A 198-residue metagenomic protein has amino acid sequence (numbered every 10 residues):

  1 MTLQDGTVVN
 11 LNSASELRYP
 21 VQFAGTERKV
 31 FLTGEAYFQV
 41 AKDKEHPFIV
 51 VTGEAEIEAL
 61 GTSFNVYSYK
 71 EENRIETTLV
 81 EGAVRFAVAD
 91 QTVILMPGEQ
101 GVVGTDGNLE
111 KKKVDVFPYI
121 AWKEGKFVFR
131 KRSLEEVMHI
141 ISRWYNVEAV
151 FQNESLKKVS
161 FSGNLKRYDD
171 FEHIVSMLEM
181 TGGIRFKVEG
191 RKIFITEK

Functional and structural regions predicted by a protein language model:
M1-K198: A residue-level detector for the "anchor" residue at the start of short, highly conserved motifs
